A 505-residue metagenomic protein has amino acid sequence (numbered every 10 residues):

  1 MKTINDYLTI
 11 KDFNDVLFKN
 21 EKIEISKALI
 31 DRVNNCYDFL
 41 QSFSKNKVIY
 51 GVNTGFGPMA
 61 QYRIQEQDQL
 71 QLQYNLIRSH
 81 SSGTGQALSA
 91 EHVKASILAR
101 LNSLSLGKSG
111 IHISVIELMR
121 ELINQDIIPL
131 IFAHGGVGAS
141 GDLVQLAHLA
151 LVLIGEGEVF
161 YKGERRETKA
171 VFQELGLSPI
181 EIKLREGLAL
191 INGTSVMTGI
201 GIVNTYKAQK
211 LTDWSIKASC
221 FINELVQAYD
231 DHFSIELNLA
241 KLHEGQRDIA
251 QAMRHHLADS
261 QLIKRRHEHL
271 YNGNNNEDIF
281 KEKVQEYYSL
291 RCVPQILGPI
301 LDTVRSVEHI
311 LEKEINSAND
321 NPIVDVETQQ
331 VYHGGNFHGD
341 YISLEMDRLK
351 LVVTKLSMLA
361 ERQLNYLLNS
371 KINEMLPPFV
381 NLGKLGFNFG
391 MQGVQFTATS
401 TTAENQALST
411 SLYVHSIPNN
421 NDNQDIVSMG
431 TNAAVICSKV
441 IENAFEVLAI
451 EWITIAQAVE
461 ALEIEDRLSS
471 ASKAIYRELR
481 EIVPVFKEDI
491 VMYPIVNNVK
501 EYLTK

Functional and structural regions predicted by a protein language model:
K2-E21, I25-R32, C36-F39, V152-K505: C-terminal auxiliary extensions adjacent to catalytic cores
K2-N46, Q71, L76-I131, N223 (+1 more regions): Glycine-rich, flexible loop motifs
V33, I49-V52, Q65, Q69-L70 (+6 more regions): Generic structural signal for well-ordered secondary structure
S44, V48-Y50, I128-H134, E156 (+2 more regions): Exposed boundary/loop context
S44-V48, D126-P129, L146, E167 (+2 more regions): Hydrophobic alpha-helical context, especially transmembrane and signal-peptide helices
Y50-I64, D68-L72, S79-L104, F132-I154 (+2 more regions): FAD-binding core of FAD-dependent oxidoreductases, characterized by glycine-rich FAD pyrophosphate-binding loops
E66-S81, Y366-P378: Catalytic or ion-translocation cores adjacent to nucleophile or general acid/base/metal-coordination motifs in diverse
E117-N124, V144-A147, L151, D213: A broadly conserved amphipathic alpha-helix scaffold signal in soluble, globular proteins
